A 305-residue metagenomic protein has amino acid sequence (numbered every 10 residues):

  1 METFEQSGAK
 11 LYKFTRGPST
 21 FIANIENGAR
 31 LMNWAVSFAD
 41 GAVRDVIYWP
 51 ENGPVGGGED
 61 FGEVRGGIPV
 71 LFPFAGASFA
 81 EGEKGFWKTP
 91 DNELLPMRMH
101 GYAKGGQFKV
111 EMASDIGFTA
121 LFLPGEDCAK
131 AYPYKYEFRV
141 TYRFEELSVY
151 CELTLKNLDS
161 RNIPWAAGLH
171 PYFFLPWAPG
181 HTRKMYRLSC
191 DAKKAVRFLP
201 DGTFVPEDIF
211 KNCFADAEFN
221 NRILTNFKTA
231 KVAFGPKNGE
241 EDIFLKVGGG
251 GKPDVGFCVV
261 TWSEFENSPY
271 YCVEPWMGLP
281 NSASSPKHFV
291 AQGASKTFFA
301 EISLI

Functional and structural regions predicted by a protein language model:
M1-Y150, L158-P164, P171-I305: Surface-exposed acidic/polar loop and edge beta-strand patches at domain peripheries
